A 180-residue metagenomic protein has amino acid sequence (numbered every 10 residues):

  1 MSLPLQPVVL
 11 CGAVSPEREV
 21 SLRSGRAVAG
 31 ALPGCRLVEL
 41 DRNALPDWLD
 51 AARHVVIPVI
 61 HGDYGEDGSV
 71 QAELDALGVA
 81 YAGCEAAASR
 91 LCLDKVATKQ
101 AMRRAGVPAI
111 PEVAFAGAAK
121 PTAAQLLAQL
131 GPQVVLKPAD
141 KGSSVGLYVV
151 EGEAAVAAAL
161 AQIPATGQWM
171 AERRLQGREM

Functional and structural regions predicted by a protein language model:
M1-Q100, R104, F115-Q125: ATP-binding N-terminal substructure of ATP-dependent carboxylate-amine bond-forming enzymes
L49-R53, A128-L130, P164-T166: Glycine-rich phosphate-binding loop signature in dinucleotide/nucleotide-binding domains
H61-G62, A118, D140, I163 (+1 more regions): Short, flexible active-site-adjacent loop segments at beta-strand->alpha-helix junctions, enriched in small/polar
A80-Y81, A109, V134: Hydrophobic beta-strand scaffold residues
A101-A109, Q162-I163: Basic phosphate/pyrophosphate-binding loop/patch that engages nucleotide-derived ligands
M102-R103, L127-V145, G167-Q176: ATP-grasp fold ATP-binding core
Y148-M180: Phosphate-binding site of ATP-dependent enzymes
